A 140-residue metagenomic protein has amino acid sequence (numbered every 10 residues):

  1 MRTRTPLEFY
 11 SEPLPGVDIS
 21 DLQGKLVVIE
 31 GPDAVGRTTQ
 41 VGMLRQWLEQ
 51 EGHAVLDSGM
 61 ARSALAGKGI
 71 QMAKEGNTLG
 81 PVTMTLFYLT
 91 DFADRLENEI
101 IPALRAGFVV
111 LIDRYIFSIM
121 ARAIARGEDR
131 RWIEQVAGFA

Functional and structural regions predicted by a protein language model:
M1-T3, G36, D113, A121: Short, intrinsically disordered low-complexity segments
M1-V27: Extreme N-terminal, non-catalytic leader segments that precede Walker-type/kinase nucleotide-binding cores
E12, I19-S20, V41, G59 (+1 more regions): Short, flexible segments with low predicted structural confidence
V17-W47: Walker A (P-loop) phosphate-binding motif
W47, E51-A140: ATP-dependent small-molecule kinase phosphotransfer cores that center on conserved nucleotide phosphate-binding segments
